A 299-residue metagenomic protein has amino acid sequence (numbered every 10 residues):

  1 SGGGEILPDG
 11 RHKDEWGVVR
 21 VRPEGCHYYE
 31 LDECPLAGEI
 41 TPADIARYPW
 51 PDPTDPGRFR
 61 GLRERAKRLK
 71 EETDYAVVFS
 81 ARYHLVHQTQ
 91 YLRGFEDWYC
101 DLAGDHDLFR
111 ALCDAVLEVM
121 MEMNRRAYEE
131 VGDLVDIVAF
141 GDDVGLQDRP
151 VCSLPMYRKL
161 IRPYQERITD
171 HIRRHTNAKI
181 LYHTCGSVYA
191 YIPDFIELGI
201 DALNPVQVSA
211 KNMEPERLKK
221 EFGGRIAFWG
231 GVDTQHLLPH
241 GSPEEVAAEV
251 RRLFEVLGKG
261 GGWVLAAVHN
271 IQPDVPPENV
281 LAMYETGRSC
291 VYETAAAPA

Functional and structural regions predicted by a protein language model:
G2-P51, E72-Y75: A contiguous, low-structure linker/loop signature
K13, R22, I45-A299: Active-site loop segments of alpha/beta catalytic cores
